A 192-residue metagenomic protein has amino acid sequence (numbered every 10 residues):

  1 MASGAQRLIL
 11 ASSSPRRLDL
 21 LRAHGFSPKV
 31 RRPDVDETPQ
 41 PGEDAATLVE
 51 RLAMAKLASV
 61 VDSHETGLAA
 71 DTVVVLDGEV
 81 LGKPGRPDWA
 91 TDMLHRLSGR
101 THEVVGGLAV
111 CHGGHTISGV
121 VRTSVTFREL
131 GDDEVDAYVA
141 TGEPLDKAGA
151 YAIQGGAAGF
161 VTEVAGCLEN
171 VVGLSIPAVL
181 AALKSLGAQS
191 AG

Functional and structural regions predicted by a protein language model:
A2-F26: N-terminal beta1-alpha1 ligand-phosphate binding loop
A2-I9, G42-G192: Anionic-ligand binding patches
S13, P33, G113: Cofactor-binding loop segments of dinucleotide-utilizing enzymes, especially the Rossmann-like FAD- and NAD(P)+-binding
D19-A23, Q40, V61-S63: Short loop/helix-cap segments at secondary-structure boundaries that form the rim of catalytic
G25-G42, T116-R122: Short glycine-rich, Thr/Ser-proximal phosphate-binding strand/loop in the N-terminal lobe of ATP-dependent enzymes
